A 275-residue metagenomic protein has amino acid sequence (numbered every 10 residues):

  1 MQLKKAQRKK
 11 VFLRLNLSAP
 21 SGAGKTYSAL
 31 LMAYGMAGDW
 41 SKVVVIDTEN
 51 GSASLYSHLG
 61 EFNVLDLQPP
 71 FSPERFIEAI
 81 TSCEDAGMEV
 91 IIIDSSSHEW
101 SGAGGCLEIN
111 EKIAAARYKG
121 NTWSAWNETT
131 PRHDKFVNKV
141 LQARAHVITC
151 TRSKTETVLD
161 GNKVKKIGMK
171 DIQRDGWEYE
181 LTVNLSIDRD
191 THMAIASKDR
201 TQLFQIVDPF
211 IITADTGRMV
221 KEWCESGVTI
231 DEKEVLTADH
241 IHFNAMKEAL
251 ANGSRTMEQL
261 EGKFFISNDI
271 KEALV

Functional and structural regions predicted by a protein language model:
M1-A19, A23-K25, Y34, N50-S54 (+3 more regions): Interfaces that engage single-stranded nucleic acids at replication/repair/recombination sites
P20, T130-R218: Phosphate-binding/switch region of NTP-binding enzymes
M36, A53, S82-C83, A115-T130 (+1 more regions): Intein modules and their embedded homing endonuclease domains
D39-V90, E99, Y118-K119: Nucleotide-state-sensitive switch-loop elements of NTP-binding domains
D47-E49, D94-S96, T149-K154: A short beta-strand-to-loop transition that corresponds to the Sensor-1 phosphate-sensing loop of AAA+ P-loop ATPases
A53-Y56, E99-L107, E156-G161, H192-A196: Switch/connector loops and helix/strand junctions flanking conserved nucleotide-binding motifs in nucleotide-processing
I93-E128: Conserved P-loop NTPase nucleotide-binding/switch module
